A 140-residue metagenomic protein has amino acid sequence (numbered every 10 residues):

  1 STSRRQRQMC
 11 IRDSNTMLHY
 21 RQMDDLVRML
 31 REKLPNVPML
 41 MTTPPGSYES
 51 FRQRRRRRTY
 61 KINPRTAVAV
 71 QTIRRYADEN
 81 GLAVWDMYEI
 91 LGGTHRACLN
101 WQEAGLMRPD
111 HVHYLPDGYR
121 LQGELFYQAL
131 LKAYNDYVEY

Functional and structural regions predicted by a protein language model:
S1-D13: Single conserved hydrophobic/aromatic residue that forms the stacking wall/gate of nucleotide- or nucleobase-binding
T2, D25, V68: Short, conserved clusters of charged catalytic residues that mark active-site and nucleotide-handling motifs
S3, E32, R75-D78: Solvent-exposed polar/charged
Q8, P45-S47: Short connector loops/turns at beta-strand edges and beta->alpha or beta->beta junctions
R12-T42: Internal alpha/beta domain cores that form substrate/cofactor-binding pockets in large enzymes and binding proteins
S47-Y140: Catalytic His-Asp segment of secreted/periplasmic serine-dependent ester chemistry enzymes
